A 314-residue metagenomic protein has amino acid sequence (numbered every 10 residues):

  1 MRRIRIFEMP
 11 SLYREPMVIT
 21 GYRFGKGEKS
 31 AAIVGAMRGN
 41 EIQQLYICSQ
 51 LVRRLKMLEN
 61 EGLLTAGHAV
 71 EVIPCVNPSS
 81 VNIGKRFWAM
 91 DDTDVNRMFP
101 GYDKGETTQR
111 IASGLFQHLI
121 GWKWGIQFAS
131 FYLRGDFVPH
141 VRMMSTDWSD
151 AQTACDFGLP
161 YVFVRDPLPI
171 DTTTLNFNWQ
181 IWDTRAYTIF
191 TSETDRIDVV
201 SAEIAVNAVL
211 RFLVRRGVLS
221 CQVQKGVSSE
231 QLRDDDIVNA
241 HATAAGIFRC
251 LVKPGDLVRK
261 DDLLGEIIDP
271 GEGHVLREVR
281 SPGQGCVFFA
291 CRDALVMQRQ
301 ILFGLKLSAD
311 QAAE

Functional and structural regions predicted by a protein language model:
M1-E314: Structured catalytic-domain cores with a bias toward divalent-metal coordination
